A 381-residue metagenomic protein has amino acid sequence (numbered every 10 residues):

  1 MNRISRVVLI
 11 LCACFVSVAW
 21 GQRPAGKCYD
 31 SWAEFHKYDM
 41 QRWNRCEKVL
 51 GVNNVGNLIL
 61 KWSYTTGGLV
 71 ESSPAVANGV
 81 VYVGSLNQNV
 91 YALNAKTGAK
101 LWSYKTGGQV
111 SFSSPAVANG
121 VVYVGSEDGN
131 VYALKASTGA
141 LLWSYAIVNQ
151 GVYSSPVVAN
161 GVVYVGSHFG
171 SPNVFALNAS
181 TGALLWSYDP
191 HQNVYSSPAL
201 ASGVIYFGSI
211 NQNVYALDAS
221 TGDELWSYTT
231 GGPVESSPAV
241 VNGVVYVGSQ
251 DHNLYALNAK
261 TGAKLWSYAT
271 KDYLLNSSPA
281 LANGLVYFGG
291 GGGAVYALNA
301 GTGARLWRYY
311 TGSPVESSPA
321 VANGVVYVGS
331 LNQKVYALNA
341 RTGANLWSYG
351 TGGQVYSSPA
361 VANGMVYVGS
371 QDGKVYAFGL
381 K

Functional and structural regions predicted by a protein language model:
M1-V8: Bacterial N-terminal signal peptides that target proteins for export
C12-W20: Hydrophobic h-region of N-terminal signal peptides that target proteins for export in Gram-negative bacteria
W20-K381: Noncatalytic, solvent-exposed loop/strand surfaces of beta-propeller-type extracellular/periplasmic domains
